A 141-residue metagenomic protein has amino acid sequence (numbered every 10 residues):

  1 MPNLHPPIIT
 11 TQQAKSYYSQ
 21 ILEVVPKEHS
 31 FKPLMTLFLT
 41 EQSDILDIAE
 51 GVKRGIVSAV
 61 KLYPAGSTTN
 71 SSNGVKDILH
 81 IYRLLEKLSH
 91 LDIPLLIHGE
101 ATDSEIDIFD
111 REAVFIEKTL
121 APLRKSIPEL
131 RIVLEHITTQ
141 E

Functional and structural regions predicted by a protein language model:
M1-D47, G55-S72: Metal-cofactor-binding active-site regions of metalloenzymes
L46-L62, T68-E141: Histidine/acidic residue-rich metal-binding segments in metalloenzymes
